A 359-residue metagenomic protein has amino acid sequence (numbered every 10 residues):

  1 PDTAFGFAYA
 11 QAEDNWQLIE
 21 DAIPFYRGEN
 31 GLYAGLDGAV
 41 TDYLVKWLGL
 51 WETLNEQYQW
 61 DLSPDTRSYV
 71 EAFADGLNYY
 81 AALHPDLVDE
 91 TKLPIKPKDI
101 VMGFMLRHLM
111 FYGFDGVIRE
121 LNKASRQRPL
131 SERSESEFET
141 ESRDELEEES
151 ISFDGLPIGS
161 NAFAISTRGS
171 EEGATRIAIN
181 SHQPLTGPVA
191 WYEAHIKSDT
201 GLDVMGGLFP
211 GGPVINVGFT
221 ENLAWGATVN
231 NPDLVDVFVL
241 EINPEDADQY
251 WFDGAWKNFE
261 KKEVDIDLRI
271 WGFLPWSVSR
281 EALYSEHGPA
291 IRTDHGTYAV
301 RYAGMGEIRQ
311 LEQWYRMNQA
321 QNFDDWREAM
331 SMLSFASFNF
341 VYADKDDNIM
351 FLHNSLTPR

Functional and structural regions predicted by a protein language model:
P1-G187, D199, M205-G206, V214 (+1 more regions): Substrate-recognition/specificity elements adjacent to catalytic centers across diverse enzyme folds
P1-L18, E132-R359: Internal mixed beta-strand/loop scaffold within catalytic domains of large alpha/beta enzymes
